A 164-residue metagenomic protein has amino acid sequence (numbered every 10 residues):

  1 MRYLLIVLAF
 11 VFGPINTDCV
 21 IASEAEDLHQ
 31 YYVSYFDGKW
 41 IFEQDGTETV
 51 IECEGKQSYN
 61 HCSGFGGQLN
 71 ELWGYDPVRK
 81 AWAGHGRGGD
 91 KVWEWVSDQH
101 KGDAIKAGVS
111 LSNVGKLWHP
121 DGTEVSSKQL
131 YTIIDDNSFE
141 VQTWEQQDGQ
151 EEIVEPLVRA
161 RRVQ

Functional and structural regions predicted by a protein language model:
L4-V11: Sec-dependent N-terminal signal peptides
V20-A22: Boundary at the C-terminal end of the N-terminal hydrophobic targeting segment
E24-K39: N-terminal helix-cap/turn-to-beta initiation motif at the start of protein domains
F42, S58-G64, K80-G86, S110-N113 (+1 more regions): Short hydrophobic/aromatic-rich beta-strand segments that constitute the beta-sheet cores of beta-sandwich/beta-barrel
E48-C53, N70-G74, E94-D103, S126-I133 (+2 more regions): Hydrophobic/aromatic beta-strand elements that line small-molecule binding cavities or substrate pockets in beta-rich
Q68-G122: Contiguous, well-ordered beta-strand patches that form the walls/edges of small beta-barrel/beta-sandwich domains
D121, D135-N137: Residue-level recognition of beta-strand termini and adjacent short loop/turns
S138-Q164: Edge beta-strand at a domain terminus
